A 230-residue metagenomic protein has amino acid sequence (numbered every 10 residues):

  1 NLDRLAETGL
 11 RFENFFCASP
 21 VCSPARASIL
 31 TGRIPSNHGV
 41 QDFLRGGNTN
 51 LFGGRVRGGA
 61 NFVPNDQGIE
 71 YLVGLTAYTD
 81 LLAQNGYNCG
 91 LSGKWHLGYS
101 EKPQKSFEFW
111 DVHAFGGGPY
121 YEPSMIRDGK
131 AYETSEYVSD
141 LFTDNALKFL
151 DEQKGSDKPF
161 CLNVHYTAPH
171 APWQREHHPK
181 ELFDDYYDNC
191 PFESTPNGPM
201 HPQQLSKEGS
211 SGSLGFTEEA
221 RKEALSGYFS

Functional and structural regions predicted by a protein language model:
N1-A27, G32-N37, N88-G90, P191-E193: Short, structured active-site-proximal loop/turn typified by the sulfatase FGly-forming signature C/S-X-P-X-R
N1-R4, E13, P20, F43 (+2 more regions): Active-site-proximal cap/lid insertion segments
L2, Y78-L82, A146: Structural element of the ATP-grasp superfamily
R4-E7, V21-S23, A83-Q84, K102-K105 (+1 more regions): Extracellular/periplasmic catalytic domains that process cell-envelope and extracellular macromolecules
T8-E13, N85-C89, F107-E108, S156-L162: Loop/turn elements at helix/coil->beta-strand transitions in domains of secreted/extracellular proteins
A25, V73-G74, E223, S230: A generic structural signal for residues located within well-ordered alpha-helices of large catalytic or ligand-binding
S28-S139, P172-D184: Catalytic-site neighborhoods of secreted/periplasmic enzymes that process anionic sulfate/phosphate groups
